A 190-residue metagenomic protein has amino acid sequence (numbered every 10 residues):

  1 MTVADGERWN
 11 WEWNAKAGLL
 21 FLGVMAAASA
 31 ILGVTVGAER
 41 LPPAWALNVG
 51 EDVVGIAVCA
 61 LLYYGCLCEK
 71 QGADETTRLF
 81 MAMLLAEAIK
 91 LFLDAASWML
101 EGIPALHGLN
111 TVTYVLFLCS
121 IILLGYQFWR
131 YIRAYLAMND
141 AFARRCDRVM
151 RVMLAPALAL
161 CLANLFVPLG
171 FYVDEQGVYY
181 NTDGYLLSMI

Functional and structural regions predicted by a protein language model:
M1-W11: Short, Lys/Arg-rich, polar N-terminal cytosolic tail immediately upstream of the first transmembrane signal-anchor
W13-K16: Divalent-metal-activated hydrolytic enzyme cores
L19-V36, L47-Q71, E75-P104, T113-R130 (+1 more regions): Hydrophobic alpha-helical transmembrane segments of multi-pass membrane proteins
P43-N48, A105-L116, D174-L186: Non-cytosolic membrane-interface motifs at loop->transmembrane helix junctions
K70, I132-D140: Membrane-interfacial segments
M138-L154: Interfacial loop-to-transmembrane-helix boundary motif in multi-pass membrane proteins
M153-M189: Alpha-helical transmembrane segments and their cytosolic membrane-interface
